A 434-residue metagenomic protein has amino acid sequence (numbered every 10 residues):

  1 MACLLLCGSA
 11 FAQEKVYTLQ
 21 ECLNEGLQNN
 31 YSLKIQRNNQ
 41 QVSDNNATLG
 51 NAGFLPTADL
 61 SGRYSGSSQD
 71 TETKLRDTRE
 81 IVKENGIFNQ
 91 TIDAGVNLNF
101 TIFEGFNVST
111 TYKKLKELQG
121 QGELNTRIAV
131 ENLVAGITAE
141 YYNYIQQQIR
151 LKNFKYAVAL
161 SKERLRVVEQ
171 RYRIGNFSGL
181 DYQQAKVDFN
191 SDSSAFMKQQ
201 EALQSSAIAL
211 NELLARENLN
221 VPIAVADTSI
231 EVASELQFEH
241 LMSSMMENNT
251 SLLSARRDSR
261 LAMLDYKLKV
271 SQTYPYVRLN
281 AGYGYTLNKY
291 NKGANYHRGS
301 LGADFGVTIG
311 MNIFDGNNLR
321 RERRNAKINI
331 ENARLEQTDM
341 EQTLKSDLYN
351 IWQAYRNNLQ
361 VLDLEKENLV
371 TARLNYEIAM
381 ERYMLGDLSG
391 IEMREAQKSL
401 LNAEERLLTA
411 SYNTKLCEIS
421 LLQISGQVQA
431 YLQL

Functional and structural regions predicted by a protein language model:
C7-S9: N-terminal signal peptide c-region/cleavage motif recognized by signal peptidases
A12-R63, Q69, E217-R260, E341 (+4 more regions): Bacterial Sec-pathway N-terminal export signals of envelope proteins
Q13-E14, S61-F100, A226-E235, K267 (+3 more regions): Small/polar, glycine/serine/threonine/aspartate-rich low-complexity segments that form flexible
Y17, E21, N45, N132-S244 (+3 more regions): Periplasmic alpha-helical coiled-coil/stalk elements that build and connect Gram-negative outer-membrane
K34-N38, N51-A52, F88, I102-V130 (+6 more regions): Sec/SRP-type N-terminal targeting helices
Y172-N176, Y383-D387, I424: A short glycine-centered flexible hinge/capping loop motif at secondary-structure junctions
L180, D387-T409: Short terminal targeting/anchoring segments
R406-L434: Acidic, low-complexity, intrinsically disordered peripheral segments
